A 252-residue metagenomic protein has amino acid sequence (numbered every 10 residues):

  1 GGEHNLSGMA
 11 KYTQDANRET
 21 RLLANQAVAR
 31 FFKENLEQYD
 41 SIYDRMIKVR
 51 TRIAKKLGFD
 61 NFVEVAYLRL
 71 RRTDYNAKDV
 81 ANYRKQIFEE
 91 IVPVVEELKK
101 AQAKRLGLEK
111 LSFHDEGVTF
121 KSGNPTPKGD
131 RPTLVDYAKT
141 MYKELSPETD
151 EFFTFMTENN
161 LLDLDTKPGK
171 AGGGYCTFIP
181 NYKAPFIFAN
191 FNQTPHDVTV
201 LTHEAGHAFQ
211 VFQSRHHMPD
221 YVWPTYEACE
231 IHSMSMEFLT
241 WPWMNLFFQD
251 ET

Functional and structural regions predicted by a protein language model:
G1-T252: Cation-handling catalytic/transport regions enriched in His/Asp/Glu
